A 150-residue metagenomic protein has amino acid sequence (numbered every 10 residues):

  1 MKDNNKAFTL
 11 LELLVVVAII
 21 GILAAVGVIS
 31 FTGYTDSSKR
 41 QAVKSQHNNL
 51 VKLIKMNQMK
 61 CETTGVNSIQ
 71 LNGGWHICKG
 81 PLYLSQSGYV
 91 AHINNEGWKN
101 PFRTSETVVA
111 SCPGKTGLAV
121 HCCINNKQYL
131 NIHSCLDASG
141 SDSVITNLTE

Functional and structural regions predicted by a protein language model:
M1, A24-G27, R40, L82 (+2 more regions): Short linear sequence motifs
M1-K2, Q46, K52-I54, A91-H92 (+1 more regions): Intrinsic disorder/low-complexity signature
K2-T35: N-terminal single-pass transmembrane signal-anchor helix
A7-L11, I20, H47-L50, P81 (+2 more regions): Generic N-terminal initiation segments characterized by hydrophobic and/or small/turn-forming residues
F8, F31, N57-Q58, L118: Broad hydrophobic/π-residue packing in well-ordered secondary structure
G33-D36, C135-D137: Extracellular/lumenal glycan-associated surfaces
D36-G73: Conserved hydrophobic/amphipathic alpha-helical signal-anchor segments
M59-E150: Periplasmic/extracellular, small/polar-rich flexible segments of pilin-like filament-forming proteins
